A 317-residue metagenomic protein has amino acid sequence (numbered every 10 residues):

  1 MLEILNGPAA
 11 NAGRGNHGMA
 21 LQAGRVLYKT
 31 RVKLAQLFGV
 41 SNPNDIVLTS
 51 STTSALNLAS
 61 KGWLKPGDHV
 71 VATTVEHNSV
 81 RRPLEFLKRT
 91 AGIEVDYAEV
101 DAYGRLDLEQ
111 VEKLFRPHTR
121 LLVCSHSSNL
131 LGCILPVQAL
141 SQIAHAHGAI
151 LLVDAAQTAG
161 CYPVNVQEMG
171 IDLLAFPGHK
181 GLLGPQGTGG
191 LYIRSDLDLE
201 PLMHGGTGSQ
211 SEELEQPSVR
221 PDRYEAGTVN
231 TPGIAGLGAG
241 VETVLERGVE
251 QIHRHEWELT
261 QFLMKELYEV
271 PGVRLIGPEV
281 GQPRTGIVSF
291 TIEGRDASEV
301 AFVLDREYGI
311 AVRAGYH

Functional and structural regions predicted by a protein language model:
M1-H317: Pyridoxal 5′-phosphate
